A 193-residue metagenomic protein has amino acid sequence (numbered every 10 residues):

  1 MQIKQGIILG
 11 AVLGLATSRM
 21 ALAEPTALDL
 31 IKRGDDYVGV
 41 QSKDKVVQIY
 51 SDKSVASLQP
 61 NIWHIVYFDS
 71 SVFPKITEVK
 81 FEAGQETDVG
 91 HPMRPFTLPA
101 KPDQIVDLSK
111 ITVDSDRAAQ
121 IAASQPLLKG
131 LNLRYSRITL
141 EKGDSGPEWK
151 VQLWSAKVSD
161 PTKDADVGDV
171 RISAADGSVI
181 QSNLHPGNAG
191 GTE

Functional and structural regions predicted by a protein language model:
M1-I8: Bacterial N-terminal signal peptides that target proteins for export
G10-S18: Bacterial N-terminal signal peptides
M20-E193: Long, terminal "pre-/pro-" and other extracytoplasmic accessory regions that lie outside the mature folded/catalytic
